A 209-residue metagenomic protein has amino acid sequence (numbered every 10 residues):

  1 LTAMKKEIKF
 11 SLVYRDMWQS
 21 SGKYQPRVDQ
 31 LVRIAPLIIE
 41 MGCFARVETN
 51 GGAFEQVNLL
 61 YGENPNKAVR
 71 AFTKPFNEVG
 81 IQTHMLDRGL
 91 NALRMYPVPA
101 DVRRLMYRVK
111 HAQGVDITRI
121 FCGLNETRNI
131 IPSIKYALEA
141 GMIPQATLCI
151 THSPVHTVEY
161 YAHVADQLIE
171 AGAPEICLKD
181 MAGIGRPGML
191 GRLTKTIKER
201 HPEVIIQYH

Functional and structural regions predicted by a protein language model:
L1-S21, V69-K74: N-terminal amphipathic alpha-helix/helix-capping segment at the start of soluble metabolic enzymes
I8-D16, G22, A45-T49, I81-R88 (+4 more regions): Hydrophobic faces of well-ordered beta-strands that scaffold small-molecule active sites in alpha/beta enzyme cores
L12, Q19-Q30, I34-Y61: Alpha/beta catalytic barrel-like cores
I34-L37, Y136, A171, T196 (+1 more regions): Generic, well-ordered alpha-helical scaffold segments in large soluble proteins
P36, G51-I169, G183-R186: Active-site beta->alpha loop and helix N-cap motifs at the rims of alpha/beta catalytic domains
C43, G114-D116, A140-M142, E170-P174 (+1 more regions): Glycine-enriched alpha-helix->loop->beta-strand junction motifs that scaffold or abut catalytic
M181-H209: Catalytic alpha/beta core domains of metabolic enzymes, predominantly
